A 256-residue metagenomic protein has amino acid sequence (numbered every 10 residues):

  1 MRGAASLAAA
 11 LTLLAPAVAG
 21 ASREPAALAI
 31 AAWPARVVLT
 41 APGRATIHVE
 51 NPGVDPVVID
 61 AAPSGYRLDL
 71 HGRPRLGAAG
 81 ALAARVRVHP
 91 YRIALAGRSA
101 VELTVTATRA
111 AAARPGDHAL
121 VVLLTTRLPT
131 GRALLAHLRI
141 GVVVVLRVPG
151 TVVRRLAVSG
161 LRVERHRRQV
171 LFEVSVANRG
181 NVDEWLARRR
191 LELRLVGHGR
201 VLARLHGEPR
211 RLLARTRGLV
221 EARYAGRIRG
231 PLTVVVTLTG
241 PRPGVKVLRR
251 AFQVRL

Functional and structural regions predicted by a protein language model:
R23-P34, P52-E102, A187-L202: Surface-exposed binding patches on compact interaction domains or structured appendages
R23-P56, R92, R155-R167, E173: Beta-sheet-dominated interaction scaffolds and their linkers
A31, T40-T46, S99-L103, A113-V121 (+2 more regions): Short, solvent-exposed loop/turn segments enriched in Ser/Thr/Gly
A35, H89-L95, L161, H206-L212 (+1 more regions): Beta-strand-rich interaction surfaces with strong enrichment in secreted/lumenal proteins
L39, I93-V101, P209-G218, G244 (+1 more regions): Short proline/glycine- and polar residue-rich coil/turn motifs
T46, E102-T104, L219-A225: Exposed aromatic-hydrophobic patches
H48-D55, Y66-L68, A177-E184, R227 (+1 more regions): Short solvent-exposed strand-capping/beta-turn motif centered on an Asx-Ser/Thr pair
D55, A62-Y66, T108-T151, R227-L256: Terminal connector regions
